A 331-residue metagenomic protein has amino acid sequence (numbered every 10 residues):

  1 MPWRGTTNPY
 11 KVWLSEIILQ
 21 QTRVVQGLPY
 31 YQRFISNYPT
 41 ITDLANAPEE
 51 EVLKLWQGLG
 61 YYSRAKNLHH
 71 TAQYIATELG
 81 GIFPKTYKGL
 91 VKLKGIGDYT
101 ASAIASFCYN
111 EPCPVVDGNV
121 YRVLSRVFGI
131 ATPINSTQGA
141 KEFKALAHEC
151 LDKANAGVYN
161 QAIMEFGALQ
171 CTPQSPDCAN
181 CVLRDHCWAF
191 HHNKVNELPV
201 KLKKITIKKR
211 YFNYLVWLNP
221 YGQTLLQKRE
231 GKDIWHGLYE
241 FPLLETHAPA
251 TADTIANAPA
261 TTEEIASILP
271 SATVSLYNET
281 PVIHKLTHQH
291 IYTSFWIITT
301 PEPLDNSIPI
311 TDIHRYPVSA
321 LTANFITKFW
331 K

Functional and structural regions predicted by a protein language model:
M1-A179, L183-H192, N196-E197: Catalytic cores of DNA base-excision repair glycosylases
G5, A168-K331: Intrinsically disordered, low-complexity, charged terminal extensions of DNA damage-control enzymes
